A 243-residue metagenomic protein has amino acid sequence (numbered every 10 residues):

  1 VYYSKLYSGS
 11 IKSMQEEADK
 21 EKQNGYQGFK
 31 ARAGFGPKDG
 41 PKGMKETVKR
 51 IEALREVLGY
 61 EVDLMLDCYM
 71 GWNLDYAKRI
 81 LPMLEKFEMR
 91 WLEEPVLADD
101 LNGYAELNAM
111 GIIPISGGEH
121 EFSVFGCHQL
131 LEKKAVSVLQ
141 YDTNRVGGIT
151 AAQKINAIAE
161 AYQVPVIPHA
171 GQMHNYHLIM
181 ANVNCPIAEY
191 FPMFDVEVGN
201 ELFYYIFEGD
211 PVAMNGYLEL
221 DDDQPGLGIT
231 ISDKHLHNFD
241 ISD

Functional and structural regions predicted by a protein language model:
Y2-M110: Metal-dependent enolase-superfamily TIM-barrel catalytic cores that perform enediolate-based chemistry
Y2-S4, E189, E219-D221: Residues in well-ordered beta-strands of folded domains
F29, D67, L92, L130 (+3 more regions): Conserved, mostly hydrophobic/aromatic
P82, E88, D99-Y217: Shared catalytic-loop signature of beta/alpha-barrel
E201-D243: C-terminal extensions of enzymes
